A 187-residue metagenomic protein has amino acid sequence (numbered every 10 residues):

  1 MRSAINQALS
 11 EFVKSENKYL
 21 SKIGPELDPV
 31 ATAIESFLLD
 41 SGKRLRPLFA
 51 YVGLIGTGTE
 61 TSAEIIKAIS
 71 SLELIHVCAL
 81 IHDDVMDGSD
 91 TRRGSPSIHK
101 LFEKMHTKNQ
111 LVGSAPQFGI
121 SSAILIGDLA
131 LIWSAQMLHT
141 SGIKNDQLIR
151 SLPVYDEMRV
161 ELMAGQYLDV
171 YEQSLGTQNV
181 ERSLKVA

Functional and structural regions predicted by a protein language model:
M1, S122, I126, I143 (+1 more regions): Catalytic cores of large soluble enzymes that bind and process phosphate-bearing ligands
M1-L72, V77, I81-H82, M86-P116 (+1 more regions): Conserved N-terminal diphosphate/IPP-binding helix and adjacent helical/loop segment of trans-prenyltransferase domains
K14, K18, Q136-H139, I143 (+2 more regions): Generic secondary-structure signature for well-ordered alpha-helical cores
L45-A50, I124-M137: Well-ordered alpha-helical segments within folded domains of soluble proteins
G56-T61, A135-V154, D169-V186: Inter-helical turn/loop segments and adjacent helix faces that build the functional surface of alpha-helical bundle
L72-H76, L129, R159: Residue-level signal for the membrane-embedded core of alpha-helical transmembrane segments, especially mid-helix
G119-L125, E181-A187: A short glycine-threonine-serine/GTX helix/turn-capping micro-motif
R150-A164: Conserved ATP-utilizing enzyme core subdomain
